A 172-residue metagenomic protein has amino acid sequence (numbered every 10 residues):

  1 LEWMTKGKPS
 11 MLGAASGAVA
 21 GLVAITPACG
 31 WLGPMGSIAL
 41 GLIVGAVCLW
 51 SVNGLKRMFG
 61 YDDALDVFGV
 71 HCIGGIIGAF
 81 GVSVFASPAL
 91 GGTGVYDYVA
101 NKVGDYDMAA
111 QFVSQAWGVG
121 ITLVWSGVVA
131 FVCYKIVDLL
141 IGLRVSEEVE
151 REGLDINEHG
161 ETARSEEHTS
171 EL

Functional and structural regions predicted by a protein language model:
L1-S170: Glycine- and aromatic-enriched membrane alpha-helices
